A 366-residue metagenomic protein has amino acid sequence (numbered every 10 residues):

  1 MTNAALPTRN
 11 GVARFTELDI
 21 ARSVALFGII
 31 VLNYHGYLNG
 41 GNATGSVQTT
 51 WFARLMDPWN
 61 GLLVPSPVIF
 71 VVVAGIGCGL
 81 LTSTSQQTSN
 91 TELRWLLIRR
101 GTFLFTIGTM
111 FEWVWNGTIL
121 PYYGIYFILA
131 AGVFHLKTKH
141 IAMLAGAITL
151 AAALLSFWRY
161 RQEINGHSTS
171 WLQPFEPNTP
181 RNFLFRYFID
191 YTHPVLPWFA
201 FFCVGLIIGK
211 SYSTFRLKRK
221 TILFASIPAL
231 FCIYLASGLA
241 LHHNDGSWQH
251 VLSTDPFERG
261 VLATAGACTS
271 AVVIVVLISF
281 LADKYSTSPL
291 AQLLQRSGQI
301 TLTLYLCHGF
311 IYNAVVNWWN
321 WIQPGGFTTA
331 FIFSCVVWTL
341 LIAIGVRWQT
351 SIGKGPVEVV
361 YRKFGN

Functional and structural regions predicted by a protein language model:
T2-N366: Alpha-helical transmembrane segments and their immediate juxtamembrane cytosolic regions
